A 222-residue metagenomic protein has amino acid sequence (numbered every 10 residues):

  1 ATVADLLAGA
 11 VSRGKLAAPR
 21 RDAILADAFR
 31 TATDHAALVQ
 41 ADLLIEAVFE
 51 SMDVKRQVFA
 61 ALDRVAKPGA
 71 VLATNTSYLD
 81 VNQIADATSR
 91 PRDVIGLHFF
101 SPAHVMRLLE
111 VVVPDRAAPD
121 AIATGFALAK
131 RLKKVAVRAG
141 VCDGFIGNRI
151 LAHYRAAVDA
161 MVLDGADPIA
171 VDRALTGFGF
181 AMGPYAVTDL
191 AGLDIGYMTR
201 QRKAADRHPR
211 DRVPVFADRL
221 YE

Functional and structural regions predicted by a protein language model:
A1-E222: N-terminal glycine-rich phosphate-binding loop for ADP-containing cofactors
